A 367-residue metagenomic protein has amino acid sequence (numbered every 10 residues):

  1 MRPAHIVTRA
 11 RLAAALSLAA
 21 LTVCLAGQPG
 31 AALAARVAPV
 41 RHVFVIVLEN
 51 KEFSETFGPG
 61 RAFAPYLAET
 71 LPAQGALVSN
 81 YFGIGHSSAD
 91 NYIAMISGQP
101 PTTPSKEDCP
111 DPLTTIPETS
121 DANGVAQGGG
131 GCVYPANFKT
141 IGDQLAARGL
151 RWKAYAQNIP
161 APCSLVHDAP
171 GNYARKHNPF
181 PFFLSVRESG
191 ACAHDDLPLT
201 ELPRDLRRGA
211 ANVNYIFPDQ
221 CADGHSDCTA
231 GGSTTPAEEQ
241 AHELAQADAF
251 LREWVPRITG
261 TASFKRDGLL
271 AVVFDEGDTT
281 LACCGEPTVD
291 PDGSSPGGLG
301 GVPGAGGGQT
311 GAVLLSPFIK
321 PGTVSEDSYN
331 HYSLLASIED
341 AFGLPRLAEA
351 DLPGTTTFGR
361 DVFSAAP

Functional and structural regions predicted by a protein language model:
M1-I6, P29-G30, G297, R346: Generic low-complexity segments that are intrinsically disordered, proline-rich and/or Lys/Arg-biased
R2-L16: Bacterial N-terminal signal peptides that target proteins for export
A4-I6, A20, P112-L113, L184: A detector of low-complexity, intrinsically disordered, Ser/Thr/Gly/Pro/Ala-rich segments
R9-A10, A26, Q144, A365: Compositionally biased, intrinsically disordered low-complexity segments
A13-G27: Bacterial N-terminal signal peptides
V23-V37: C-terminal region of N-terminal signal peptides and the immediate post-cleavage residues of exported proteins
L33-P367: N-terminal pro-sequences and low-complexity stem/linker regions of secreted or lumenal proteins
